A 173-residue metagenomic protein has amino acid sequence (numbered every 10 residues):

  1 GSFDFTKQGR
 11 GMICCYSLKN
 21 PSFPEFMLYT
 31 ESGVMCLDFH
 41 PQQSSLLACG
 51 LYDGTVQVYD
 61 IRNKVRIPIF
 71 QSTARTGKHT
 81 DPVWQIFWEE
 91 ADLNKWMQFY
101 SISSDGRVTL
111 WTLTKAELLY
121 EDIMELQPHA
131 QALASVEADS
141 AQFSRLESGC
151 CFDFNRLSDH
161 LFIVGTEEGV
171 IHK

Functional and structural regions predicted by a protein language model:
F3, F23-E25, S44-A48, L93-Y100 (+3 more regions): Structural hallmark of WD40 beta-propellers
F3, K7-C15, P21-T30, N63-E89 (+2 more regions): Inter-blade linker and blade-boundary elements of WD-repeat/beta-propeller domains
G9, G50-D53, I102-D105, G165-E168: Conserved strand-to-loop turn within each blade of WD40 beta-propeller repeats
I13-C15, V56-V58, F99, V108 (+1 more regions): Hydrophobic beta-strand positions in blades of beta-propellers and related beta-sheet-rich domains
M27, S32-G33, G54-V56: Mobile, glycine-rich extracellular loop/lid and propeptide segments that shape or gate substrate/ligand access
L37-S44, I86-W96, S144, D153-D159: Loop/turn segments within WD40 beta-propeller blades
L46, T55-Q57, I61: Hydrophobic or amphipathic alpha-helical targeting/insertion segments
L118-E121, S158, G165-T166: Intrinsic disorder/low-complexity flexible regions in very large eukaryotic scaffold/regulatory proteins, enriched
